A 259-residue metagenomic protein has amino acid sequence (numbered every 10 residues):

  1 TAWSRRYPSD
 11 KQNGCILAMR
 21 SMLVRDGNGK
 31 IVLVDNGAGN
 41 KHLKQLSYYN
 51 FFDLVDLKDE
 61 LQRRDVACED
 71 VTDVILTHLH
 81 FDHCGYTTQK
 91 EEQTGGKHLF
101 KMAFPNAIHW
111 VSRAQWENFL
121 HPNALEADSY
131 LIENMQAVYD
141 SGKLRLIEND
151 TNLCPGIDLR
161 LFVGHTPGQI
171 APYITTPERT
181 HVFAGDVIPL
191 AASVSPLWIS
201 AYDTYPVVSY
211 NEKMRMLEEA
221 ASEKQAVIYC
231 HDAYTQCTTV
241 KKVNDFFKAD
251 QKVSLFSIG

Functional and structural regions predicted by a protein language model:
T1-D59, R63-R64, A171-D186: Conserved beta-strand hairpin/beta-sheet module of binuclear metal-dependent hydrolase folds, prominently
V32-V34, I75, H109, H181-F183 (+1 more regions): Residue-level marker for buried hydrophobic side chains located in beta-strands that build the well-ordered beta-sheet
G39-N40, Q45, L125-A127, E133-S141 (+3 more regions): Metallo-beta-lactamase
Y49-F52, K90-T94, I199-A201, D245-F246: Glycine-rich, phosphate-binding/catalytic loops in enzymes
F52-V66, D70, T94-L161, V208-K224: Metallo-beta-lactamase
V71-D82: Metallo-beta-lactamase
G85-K97, T239-K241: Metal-dependent catalytic neighborhoods of phosphoester/phosphodiester hydrolases
T238-G259: Short, basic/aromatic-enriched C-terminal tail that caps enzymatic domains
